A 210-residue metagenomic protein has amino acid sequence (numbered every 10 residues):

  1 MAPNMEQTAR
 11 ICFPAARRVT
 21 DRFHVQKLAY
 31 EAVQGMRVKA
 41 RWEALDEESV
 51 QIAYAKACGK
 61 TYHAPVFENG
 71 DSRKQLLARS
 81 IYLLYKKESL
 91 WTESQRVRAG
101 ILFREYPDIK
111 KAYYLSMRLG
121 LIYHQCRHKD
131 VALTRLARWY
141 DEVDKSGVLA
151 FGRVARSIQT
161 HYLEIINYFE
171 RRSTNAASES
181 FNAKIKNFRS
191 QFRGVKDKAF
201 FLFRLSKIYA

Functional and structural regions predicted by a protein language model:
M1-A2, R22: Helix N-cap/beta->alpha junction signal
A2-F13, K27, D46-A210: Acidic/histidine-rich catalytic cores and adjacent linkers of DNA breakage/strand-transfer/modification proteins
A15-Y30: Inter-helix linker motif
A16, M36, I208: The DNA-recognition helices of helix-turn-helix-type DNA-binding domains
A16-R17, A40-A44: Short, polar/flexible loop-turn hinges at active-site or ligand-entry regions and domain interfaces
D21-H24, E43-E47: Glycine-rich loops and low-complexity Gly/Arg-rich segments that provide flexible linkers or classic glycine-based
E31-R41: Short, surface-exposed amphipathic charged segments that create phosphate/polyanion-binding patches used for binding
